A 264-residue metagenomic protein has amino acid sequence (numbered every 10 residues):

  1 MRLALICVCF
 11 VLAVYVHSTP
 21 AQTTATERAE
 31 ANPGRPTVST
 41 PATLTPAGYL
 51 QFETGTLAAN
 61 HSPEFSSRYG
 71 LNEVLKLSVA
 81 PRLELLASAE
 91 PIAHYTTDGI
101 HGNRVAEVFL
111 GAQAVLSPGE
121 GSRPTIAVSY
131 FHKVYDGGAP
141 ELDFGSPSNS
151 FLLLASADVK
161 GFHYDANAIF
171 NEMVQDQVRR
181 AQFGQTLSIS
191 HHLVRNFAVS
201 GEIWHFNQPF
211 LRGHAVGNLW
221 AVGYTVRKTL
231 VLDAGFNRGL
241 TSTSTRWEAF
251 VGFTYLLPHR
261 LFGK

Functional and structural regions predicted by a protein language model:
A4-Y15: Bacterial N-terminal signal peptides
Y15-A21: Sec/Tat signal peptide C-region and signal peptidase I cleavage site
A21-K264: Transmembrane beta-barrel domains of Gram-negative outer membranes and organellar outer membranes
